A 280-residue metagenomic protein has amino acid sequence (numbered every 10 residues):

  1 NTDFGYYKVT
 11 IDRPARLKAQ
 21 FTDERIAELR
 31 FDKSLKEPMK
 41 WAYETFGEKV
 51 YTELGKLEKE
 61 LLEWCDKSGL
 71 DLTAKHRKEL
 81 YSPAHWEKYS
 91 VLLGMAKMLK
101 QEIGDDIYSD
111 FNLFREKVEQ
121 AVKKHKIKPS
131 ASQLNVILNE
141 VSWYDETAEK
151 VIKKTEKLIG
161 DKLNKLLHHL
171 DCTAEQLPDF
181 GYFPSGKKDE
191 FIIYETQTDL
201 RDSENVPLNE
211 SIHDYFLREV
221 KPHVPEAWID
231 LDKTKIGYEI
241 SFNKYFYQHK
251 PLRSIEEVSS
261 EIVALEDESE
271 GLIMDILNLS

Functional and structural regions predicted by a protein language model:
N1-L272: A conserved structural/catalytic subdomain of Rossmann-like adenosyl-cofactor enzymes
I273, L277-S280: Coiled-coil heptad-register positions
